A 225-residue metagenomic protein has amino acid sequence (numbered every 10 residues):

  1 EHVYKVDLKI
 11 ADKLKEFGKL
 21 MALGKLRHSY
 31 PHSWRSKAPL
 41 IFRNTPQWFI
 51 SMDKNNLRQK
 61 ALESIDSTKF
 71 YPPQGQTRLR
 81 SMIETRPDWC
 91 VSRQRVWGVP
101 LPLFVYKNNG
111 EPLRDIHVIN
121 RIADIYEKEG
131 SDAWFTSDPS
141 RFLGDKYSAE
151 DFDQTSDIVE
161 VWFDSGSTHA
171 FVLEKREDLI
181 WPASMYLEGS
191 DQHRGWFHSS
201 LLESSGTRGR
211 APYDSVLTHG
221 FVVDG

Functional and structural regions predicted by a protein language model:
E1-D115: Residue patterns forming the tRNA-binding/recognition surfaces of aminoacyl-tRNA synthetases and related DALR
V6, S81-M82, R86-D88, S92-G225: Conserved active-site neighborhood of enzyme catalytic/cofactor-binding cores
